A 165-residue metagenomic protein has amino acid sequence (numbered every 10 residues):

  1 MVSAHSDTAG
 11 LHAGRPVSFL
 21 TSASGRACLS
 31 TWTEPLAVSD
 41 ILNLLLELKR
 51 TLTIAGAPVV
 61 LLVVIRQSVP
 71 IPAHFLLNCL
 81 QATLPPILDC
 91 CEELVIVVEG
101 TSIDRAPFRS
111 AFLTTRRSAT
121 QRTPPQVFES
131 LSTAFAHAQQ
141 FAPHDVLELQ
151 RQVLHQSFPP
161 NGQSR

Functional and structural regions predicted by a protein language model:
V2-R165: Amphipathic, Lys/Arg-enriched alpha-helical "gate/interface" segment within cytosolic domains that mediates
